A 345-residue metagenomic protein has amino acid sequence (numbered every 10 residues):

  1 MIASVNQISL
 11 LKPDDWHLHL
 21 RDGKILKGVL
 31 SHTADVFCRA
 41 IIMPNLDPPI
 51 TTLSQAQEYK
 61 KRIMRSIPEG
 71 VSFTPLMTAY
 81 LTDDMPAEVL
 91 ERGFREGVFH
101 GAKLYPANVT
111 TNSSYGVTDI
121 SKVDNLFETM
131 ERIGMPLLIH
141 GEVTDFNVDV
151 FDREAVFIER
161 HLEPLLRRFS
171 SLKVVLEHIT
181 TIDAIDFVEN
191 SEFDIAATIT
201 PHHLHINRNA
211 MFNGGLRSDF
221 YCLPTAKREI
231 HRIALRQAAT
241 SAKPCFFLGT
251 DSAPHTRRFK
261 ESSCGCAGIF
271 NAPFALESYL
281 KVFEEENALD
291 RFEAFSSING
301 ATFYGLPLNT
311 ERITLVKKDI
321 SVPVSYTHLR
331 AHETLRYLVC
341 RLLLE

Functional and structural regions predicted by a protein language model:
M1-A34: Replace "His-x-His-based motif
A3, V89-L104, N112-L248: Histidine/acidic residue-rich metal-binding segments in metalloenzymes
K12-G23, L137-E142, I199, S252: Histidine-centered catalytic micro-motifs
D15-W16, G28-Q55, G70-T82, V98-N112 (+2 more regions): Divalent metal-dependent hydrolysis catalytic cores, especially in the metallo-beta-lactamase
K24-L30, M85-G93: Short, acidic/polar
R167, S241-P307: His/Asp/Glu-enriched, well-ordered alpha-helical/loop segment that forms or immediately abuts the divalent-metal
T327-T334: Conserved small/polar residues in nucleotide/adenosyl-binding loops
L338-E345: Hydrophobic alpha-helical segments, chiefly the membrane-spanning helices and signal/signal-anchor peptides
